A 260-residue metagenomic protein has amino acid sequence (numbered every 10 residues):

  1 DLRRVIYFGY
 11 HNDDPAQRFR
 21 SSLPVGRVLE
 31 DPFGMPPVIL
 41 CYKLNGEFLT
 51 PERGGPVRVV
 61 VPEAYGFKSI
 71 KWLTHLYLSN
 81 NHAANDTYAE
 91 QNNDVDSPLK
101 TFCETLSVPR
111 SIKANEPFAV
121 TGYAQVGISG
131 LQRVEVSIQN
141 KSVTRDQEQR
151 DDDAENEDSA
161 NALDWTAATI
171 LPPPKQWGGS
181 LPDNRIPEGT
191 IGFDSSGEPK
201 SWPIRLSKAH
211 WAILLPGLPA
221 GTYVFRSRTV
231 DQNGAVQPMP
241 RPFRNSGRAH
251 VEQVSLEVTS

Functional and structural regions predicted by a protein language model:
D1-S260: Extended, aromatic/histidine-rich regions of cofactor-dependent oxidoreductases associated with respiratory
